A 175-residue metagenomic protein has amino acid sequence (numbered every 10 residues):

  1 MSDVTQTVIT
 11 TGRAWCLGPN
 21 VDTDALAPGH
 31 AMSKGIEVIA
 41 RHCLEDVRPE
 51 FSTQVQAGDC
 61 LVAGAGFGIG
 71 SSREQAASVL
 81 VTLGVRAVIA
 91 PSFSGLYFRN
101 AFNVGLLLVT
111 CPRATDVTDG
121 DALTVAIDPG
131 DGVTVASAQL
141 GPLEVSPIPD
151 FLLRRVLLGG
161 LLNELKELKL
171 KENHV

Functional and structural regions predicted by a protein language model:
M1-V21, A25-P28, N163-V175: N-terminal, positively charged, Ser/Thr/Ala/Gly-biased leader segments that form transit/presequence-like amphipathic
T5, T11, L61-A63, L152-L153: Exposed boundary/loop context
T7-T10, T118, A138: A generic structural signal for short, non-catalytic loop/turn and secondary-structure boundary residues
I9-C16, P49, E74, V135: N-proximal short alpha-helices
V21, G68-E74, V156-K166: Conserved phosphate/anionic-ligand binding catalytic regions in large, soluble enzymes, centered on
A25-D131, L140, F151: Feature captures the catalytic cores and cofactor-binding loops of soluble hydro-lyases/lyases that act on carboxylate
T124, P129-V175: Long, charged alpha-helical interface segments
